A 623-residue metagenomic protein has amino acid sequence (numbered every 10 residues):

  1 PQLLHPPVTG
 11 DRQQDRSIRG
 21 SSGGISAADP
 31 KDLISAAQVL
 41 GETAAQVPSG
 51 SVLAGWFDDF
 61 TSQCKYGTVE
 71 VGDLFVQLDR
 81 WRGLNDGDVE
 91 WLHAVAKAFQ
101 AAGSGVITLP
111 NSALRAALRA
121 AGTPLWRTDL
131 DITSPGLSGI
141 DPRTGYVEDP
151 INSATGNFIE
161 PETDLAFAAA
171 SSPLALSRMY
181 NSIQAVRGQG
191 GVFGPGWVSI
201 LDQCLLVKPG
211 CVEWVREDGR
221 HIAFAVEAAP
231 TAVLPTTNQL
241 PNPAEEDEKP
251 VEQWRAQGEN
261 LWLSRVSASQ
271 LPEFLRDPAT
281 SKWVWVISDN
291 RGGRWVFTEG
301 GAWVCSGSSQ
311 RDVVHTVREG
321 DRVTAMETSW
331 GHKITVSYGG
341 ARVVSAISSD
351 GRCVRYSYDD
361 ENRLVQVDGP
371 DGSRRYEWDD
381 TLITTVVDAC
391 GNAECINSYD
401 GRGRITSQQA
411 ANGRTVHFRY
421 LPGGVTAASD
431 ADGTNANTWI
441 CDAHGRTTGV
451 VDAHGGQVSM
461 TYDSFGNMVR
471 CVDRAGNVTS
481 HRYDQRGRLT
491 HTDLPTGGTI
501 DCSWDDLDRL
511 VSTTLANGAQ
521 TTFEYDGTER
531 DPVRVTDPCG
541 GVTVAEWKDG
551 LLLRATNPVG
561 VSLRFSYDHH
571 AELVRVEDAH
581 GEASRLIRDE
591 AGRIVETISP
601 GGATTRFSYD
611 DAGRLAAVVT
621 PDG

Functional and structural regions predicted by a protein language model:
P1-L125: N-terminal secretion-targeting helices of virulence/extracellular proteins, encompassing both classical Sec signal
E90, A94-A185: Intrinsically disordered, low-complexity segments enriched in small residues
F158-D164, S199-I200, L206-G210: Short alpha-helical segments and helix-capping/turn motifs at coil-helix boundaries
F167-A170, D202, W214-G219: Short, conserved DNA-binding cores of transcription-related domains
A169-S171, V207-P209, S281: Short, well-ordered loop/turn elements at secondary-structure boundaries
L174, Q189, C211-V212: Extracellular glycan-recognition regions
G188-L205: Charged, amphipathic alpha-helical segments
P195, C211-W214, D218-G623: Extended charged/polar low-complexity repeat regions
